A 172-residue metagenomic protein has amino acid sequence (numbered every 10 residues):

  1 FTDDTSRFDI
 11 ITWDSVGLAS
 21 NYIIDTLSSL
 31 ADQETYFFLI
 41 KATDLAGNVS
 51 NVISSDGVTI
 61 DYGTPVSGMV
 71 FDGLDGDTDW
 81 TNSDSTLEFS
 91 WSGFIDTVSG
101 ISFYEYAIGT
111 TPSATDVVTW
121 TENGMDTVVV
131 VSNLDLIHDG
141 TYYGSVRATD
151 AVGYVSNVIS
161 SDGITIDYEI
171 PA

Functional and structural regions predicted by a protein language model:
F1-A31, T78, A107-I137: Recognizes extended acidic, P/S/T-rich segments that occur within or adjacent to Ig-like beta-sandwich modules
V16, N51, R147, Y154-N157: Asparagine/serine/threonine-enriched low-complexity, disordered tracts, especially those forming N-linked glycosylation
Q33-T35, D139-T141: Extracellular Ig-like/FN3 beta-sandwich strand-entry sites
D44, S54-G73, D79, D96 (+2 more regions): Flexible, low-complexity linkers/stalks enriched in Thr/Pro that connect modular domains
S85-F89: Structural beta-strand segments of beta-rich domains
S90-V98: Acidic, Ser/Thr
G100-Y104: Solvent-exposed loop segments of extracellular immunoglobulin-like
